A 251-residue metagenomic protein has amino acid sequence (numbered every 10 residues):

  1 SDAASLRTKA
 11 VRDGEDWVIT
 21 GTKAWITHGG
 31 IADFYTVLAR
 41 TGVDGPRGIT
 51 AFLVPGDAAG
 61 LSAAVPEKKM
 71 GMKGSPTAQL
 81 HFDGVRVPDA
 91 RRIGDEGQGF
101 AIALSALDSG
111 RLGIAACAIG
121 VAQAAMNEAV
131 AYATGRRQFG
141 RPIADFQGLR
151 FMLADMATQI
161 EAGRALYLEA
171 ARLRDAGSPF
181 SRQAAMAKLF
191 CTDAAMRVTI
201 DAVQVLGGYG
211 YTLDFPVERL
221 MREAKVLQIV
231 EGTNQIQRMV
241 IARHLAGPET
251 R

Functional and structural regions predicted by a protein language model:
S1, W25-H28, T41-V43, K69-P76: Short Gly/Pro-enriched turn/cap motifs at secondary-structure boundaries
A3, S62-A64, R91-I93, L213: Short, ligand-facing micro-motifs at secondary-structure edges
A3-S5, R12-W17, Q79-H81, Q98 (+1 more regions): Alpha-helical interface subdomain recognition
S5-K9, D16, F34-L38, A51-L53 (+1 more regions): Conserved hydrophobic/aromatic beta-strand scaffold that supports enzyme active sites
T20-A64: A short core secondary-structure module
D57-P88: Flexible, small-/acidic-enriched active-site or ligand-binding loops
A58-G60, G71-M72, E96-G97, V217-L220: Short, surface-exposed loop/turn microsegments at beta-strand edges and helix-strand junctions
D83-I102: Long, acidic (Asp/Glu-rich), low-complexity accessory segments flanking structured domains
